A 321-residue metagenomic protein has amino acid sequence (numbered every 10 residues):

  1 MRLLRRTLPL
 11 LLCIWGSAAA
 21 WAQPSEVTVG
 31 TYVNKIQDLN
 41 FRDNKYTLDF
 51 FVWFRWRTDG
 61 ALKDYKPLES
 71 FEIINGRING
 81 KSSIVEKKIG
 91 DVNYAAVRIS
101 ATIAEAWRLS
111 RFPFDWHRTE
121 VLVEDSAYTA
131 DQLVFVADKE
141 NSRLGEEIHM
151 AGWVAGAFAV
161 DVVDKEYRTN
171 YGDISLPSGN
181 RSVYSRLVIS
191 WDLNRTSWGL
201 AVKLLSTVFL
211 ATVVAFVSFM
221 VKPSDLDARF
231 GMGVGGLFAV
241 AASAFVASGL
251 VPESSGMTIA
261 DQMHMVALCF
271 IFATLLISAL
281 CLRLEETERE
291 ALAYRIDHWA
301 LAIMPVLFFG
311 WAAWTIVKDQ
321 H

Functional and structural regions predicted by a protein language model:
M1-L4: N-terminal secretory signal peptides that target proteins for export/translocation
T7-S17: Bacterial N-terminal signal peptides
A19-W21: Signal peptide processing junction and immediate N-terminal pro/mature segment of secreted/exported proteins
Q23-D192: Soluble non-transmembrane domains of integral membrane proteins
D38-N40, I78-G80, R283, I303 (+1 more regions): Short secondary-structure junctions and interdomain/linker hinges
A157, V162-E166, A302, V306-F309 (+1 more regions): Adaptor protein-protein interaction modules in ubiquitin signaling
V188-L307: Channel- or pocket-lining gating/hinge segments that regulate access to a cavity or pore
A313-H321: Juxtamembrane boundary at the C-terminal end of a transmembrane helix
